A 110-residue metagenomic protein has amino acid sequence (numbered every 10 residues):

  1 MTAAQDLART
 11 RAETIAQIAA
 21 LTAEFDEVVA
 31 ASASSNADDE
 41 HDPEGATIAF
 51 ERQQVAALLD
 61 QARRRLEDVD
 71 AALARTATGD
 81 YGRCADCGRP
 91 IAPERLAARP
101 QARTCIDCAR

Functional and structural regions predicted by a protein language model:
M1-T78: Interaction interfaces in information-processing and related assembly proteins
Q54, A85, P100: Solvent-exposed, flexible loop/coil residues
D70, E94-R99: Short Cys/His-rich "knuckle" micro-motifs
A77-D80, Q101: Short metal-coordination and nucleic-acid-contact micro-motifs, chiefly zinc-binding Cys/His arrays
G82, E94, R103: Glycine-centered loop/turn positions within well-structured domains that cap or flank conserved ligand/cofactor-binding
A85-C87, D107: Short, cysteine/histidine-rich loop/knuckle motifs that typically chelate Zn2+
I91-A92, R110: Short functional micro-motifs and their immediate structural scaffolds
R99-R110: Cysteine-rich micro-motifs
